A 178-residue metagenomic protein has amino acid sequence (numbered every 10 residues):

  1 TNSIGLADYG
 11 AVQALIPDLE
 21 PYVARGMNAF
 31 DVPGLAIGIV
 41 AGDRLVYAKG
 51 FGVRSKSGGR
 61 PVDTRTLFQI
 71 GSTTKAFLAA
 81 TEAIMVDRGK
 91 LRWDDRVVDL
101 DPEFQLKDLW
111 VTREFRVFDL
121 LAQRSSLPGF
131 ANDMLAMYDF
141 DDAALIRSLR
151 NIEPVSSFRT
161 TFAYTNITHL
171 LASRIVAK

Functional and structural regions predicted by a protein language model:
T1-Y9: Acidic/histidine-rich, surface-exposed loop or edge segments in extracytoplasmic proteins
G10-F68, K90, L100, K107 (+1 more regions): Short, conserved catalytic-motif segment at the N-terminal edge
G34, Q69-T73, M85-P128, N132 (+3 more regions): Active-site helix/loop module of the DD-peptidase/beta-lactamase fold, centered on the serine-lysine SxxK catalytic
A48-F51, F130-A136: Short, solvent-exposed loop/turn and secondary-structure capping segments
S72-T74, A163-N166: Catalytic nucleophile serine of serine hydrolases, specifically the conserved "nucleophile elbow" pentapeptide
L78: Active/ligand-binding-proximal structured segments within catalytic/core domains that scaffold catalytic residues
R116, I167-T168: Mid-domain, small-residue-enriched loop/turn segments at the edges of structured enzyme/sensor domains
